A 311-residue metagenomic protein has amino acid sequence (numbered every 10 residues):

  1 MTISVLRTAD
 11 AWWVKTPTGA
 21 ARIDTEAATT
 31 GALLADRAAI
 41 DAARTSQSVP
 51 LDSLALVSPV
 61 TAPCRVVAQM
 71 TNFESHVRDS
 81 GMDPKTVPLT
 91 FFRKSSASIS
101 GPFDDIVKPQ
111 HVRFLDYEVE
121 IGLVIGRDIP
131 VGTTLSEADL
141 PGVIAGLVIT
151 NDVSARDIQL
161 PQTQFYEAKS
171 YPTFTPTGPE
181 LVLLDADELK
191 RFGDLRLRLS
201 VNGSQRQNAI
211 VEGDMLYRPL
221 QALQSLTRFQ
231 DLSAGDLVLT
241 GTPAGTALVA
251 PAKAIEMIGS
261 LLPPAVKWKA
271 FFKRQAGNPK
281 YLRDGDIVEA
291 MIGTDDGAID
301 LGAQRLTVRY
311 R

Functional and structural regions predicted by a protein language model:
T2-D10, R22, A27-I210, M215-Q221 (+3 more regions): Active-site microenvironments in enzyme catalytic cores
T133, T246-K253, F271, Q275 (+1 more regions): Short, Lys/Arg- and Gly-enriched loop/turn segments at beta-strand edges
N151, T240-G241: Active-site flanking residues adjacent to catalytic metal/cofactor-binding acidic residues
R218-L232, L248-L282: A conserved acidic, glycine/proline-rich C-terminal tail/linker
A234-G235, G285: Loop/turn positions that initiate beta-strands
